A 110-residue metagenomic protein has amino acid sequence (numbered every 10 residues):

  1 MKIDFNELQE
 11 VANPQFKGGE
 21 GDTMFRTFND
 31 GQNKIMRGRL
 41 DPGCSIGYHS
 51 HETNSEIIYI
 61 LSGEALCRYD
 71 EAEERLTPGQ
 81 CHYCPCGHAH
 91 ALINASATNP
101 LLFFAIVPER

Functional and structural regions predicted by a protein language model:
M1-Q32, G47: A short, N-terminal "cap"/entry segment at the start of jelly-roll beta-barrel domains of the cupin/DSBH fold
N33, E64, A72-E74: Well-ordered beta-strand scaffold positions
M36-H51: Conserved short histidine dyad/triad with adjacent acidic residue
P42, T53, A72, H88-A89 (+1 more regions): A generic "binding-loop/recognition-motif" signal
S45-G47, L66, H82, G87-L92: Histidine-centered metal-chelating micro-motifs
T53-S55, Y59-A65: Glycine- and acidic-residue-biased ligand/ion/polar-headgroup-sensing regions
A72-C86: Short acidic-glycine-tyrosine-enriched beta hairpin
C86-R110: Ligand-binding loop in jelly-roll beta-barrel domains
